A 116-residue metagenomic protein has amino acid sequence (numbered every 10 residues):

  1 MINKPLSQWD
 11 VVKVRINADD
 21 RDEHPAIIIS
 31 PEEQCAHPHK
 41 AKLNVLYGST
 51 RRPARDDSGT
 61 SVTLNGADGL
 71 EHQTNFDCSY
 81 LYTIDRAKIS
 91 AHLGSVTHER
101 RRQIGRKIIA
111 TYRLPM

Functional and structural regions predicted by a protein language model:
M1-P5, Q34: Short, surface-exposed secondary-structure edge patches
K4, G66-M116: C-terminal terminal-subdomain/extension
D20-T63: Compact nucleic-acid interaction/catalytic patches
